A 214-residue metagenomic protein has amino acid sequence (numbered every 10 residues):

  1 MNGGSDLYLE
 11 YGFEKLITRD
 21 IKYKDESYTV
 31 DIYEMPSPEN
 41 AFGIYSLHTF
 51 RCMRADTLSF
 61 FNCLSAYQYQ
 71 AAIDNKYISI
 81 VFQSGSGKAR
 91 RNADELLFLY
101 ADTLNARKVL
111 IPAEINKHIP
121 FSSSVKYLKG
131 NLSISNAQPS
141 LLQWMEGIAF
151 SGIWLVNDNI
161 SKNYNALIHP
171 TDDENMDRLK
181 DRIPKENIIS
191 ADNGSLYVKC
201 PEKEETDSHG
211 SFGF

Functional and structural regions predicted by a protein language model:
M1-T29, Y33-F214: Soluble, non-membrane globular domain cores that form compact, hydrophobic packing and curved binding surfaces
